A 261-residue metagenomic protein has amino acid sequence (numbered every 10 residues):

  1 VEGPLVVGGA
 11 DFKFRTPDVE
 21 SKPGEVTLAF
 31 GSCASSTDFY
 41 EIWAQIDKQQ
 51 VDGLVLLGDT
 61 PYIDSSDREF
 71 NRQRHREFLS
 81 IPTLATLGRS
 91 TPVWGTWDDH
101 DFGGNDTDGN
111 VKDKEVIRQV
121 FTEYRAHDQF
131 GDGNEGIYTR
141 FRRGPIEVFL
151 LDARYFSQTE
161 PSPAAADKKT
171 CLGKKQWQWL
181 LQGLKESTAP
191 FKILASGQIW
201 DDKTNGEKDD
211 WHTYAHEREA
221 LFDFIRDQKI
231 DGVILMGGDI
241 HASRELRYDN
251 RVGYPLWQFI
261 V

Functional and structural regions predicted by a protein language model:
V1-V261: Metal-dependent phosphoester/phosphodiester hydrolase catalytic core
